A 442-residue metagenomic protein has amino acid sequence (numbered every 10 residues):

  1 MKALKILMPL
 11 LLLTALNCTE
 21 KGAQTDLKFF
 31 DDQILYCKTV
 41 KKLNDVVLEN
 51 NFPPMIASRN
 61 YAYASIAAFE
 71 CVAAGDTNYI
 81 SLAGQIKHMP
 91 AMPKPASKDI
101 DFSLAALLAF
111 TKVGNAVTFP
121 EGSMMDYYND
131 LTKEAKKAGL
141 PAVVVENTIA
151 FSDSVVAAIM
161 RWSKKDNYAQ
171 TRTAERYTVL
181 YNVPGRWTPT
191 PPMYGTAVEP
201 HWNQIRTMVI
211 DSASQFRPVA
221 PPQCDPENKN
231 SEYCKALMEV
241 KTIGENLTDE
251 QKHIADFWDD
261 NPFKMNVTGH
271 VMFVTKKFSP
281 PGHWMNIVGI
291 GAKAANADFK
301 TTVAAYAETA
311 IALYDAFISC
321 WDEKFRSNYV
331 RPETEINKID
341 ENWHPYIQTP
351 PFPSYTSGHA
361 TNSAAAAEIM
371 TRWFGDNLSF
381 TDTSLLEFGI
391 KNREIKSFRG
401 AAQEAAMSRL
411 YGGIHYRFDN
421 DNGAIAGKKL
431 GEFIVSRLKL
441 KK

Functional and structural regions predicted by a protein language model:
M1-L27: Bacterial Sec-dependent N-terminal signal peptides
T19-K442: Acidic/polar surface patches and capping/hinge elements
